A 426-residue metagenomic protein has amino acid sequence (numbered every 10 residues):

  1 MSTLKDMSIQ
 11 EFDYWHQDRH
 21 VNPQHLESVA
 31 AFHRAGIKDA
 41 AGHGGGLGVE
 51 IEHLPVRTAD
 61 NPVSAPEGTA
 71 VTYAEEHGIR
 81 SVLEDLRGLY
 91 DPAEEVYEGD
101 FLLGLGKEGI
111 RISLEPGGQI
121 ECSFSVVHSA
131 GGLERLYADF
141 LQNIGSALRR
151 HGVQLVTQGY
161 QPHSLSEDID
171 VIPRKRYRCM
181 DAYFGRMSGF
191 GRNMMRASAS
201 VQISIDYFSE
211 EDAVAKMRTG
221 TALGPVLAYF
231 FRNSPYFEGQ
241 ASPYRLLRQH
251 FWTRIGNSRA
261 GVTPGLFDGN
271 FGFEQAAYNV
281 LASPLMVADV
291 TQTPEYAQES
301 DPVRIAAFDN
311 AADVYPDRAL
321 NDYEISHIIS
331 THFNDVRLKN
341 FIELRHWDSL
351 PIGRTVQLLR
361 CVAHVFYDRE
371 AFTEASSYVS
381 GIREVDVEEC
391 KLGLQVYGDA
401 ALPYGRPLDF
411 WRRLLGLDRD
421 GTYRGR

Functional and structural regions predicted by a protein language model:
S2-G189, A197, R354, L358-Y367 (+2 more regions): Terminal catalytic/cofactor-binding subdomain
H53, I203, L344: Conserved, mostly hydrophobic/aromatic
V63-S64, A130-G132, A213-A215, A228 (+2 more regions): Short helix/loop capping segments that flank catalytic or ligand/cofactor-binding pockets
S129, F208, L350: Glycine-/small-residue-rich active-site loops that bind phosphorylated ligands and cofactors
R149-R150, Q154-R337: Loop-rich catalytic cores of soluble enzymes, especially ATP-dependent carboxylate-amine ligases and other
E299-D386: Long, well-ordered mid-to-C-terminal structural blocks that present hydrophobic/aromatic surfaces
